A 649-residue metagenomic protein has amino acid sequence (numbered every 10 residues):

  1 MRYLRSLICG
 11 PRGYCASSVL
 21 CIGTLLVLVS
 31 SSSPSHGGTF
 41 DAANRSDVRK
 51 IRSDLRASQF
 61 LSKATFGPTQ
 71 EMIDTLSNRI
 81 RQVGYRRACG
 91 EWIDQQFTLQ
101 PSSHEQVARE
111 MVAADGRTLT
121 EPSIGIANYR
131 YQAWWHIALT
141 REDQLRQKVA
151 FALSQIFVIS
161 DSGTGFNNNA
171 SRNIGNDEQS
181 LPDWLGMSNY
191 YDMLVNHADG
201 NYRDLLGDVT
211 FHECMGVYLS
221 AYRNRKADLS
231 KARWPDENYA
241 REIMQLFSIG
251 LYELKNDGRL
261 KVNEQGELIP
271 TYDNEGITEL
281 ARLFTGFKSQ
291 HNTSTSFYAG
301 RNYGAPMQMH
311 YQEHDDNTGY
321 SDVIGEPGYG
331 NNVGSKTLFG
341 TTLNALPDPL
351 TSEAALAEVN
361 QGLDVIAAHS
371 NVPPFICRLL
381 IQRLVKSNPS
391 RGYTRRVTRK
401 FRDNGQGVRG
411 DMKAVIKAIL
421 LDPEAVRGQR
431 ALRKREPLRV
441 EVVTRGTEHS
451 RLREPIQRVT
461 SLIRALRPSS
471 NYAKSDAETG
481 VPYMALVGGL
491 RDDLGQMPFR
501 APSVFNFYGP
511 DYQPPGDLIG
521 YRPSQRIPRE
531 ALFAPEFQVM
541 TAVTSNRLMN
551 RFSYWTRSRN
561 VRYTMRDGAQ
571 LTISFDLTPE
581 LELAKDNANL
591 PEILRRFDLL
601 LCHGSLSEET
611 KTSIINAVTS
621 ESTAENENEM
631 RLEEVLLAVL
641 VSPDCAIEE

Functional and structural regions predicted by a protein language model:
M1-R12: N-terminal secretory signal peptides that target proteins for export/translocation
S17-S30: Bacterial N-terminal signal peptides
S35-G37: Boundary at the C-terminal end of the N-terminal hydrophobic targeting segment
D41-V48: Extended acidic/polar, glycine-enriched regions that form or flank non-catalytic beta-rich accessory modules
K50-S102, E213-C214, A221-A227, Q245 (+4 more regions): Cell-wall polysaccharide-cleaving catalytic domain and substrate-binding groove, primarily in peptidoglycan/chitin
S58-T65, R81, H369-P373, C377-G407 (+1 more regions): Flexible, low-complexity segments enriched for small/polar residues
S62, P68-H197, Y222, T295 (+2 more regions): N-terminal accessory alpha/beta regions
A127-W134, N167-S475, A646-E649: Active-site substrate-binding loop specific to GH73 endo-beta-N-acetylglucosaminidase modules in bacterial autolysins
